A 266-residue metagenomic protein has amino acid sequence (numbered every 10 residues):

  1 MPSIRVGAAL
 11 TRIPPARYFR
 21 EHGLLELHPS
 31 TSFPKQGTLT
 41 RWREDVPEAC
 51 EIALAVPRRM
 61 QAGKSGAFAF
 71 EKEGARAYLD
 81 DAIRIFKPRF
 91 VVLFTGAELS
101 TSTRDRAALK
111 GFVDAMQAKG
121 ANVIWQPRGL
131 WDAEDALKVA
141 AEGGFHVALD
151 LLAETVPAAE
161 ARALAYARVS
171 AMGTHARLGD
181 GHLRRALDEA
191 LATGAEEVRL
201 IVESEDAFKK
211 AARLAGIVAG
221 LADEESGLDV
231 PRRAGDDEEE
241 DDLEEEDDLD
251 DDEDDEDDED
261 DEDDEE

Functional and structural regions predicted by a protein language model:
M1-E253, E259-E266: Residues lining hydrophobic/aromatic ligand-binding pockets adjacent to catalytic sites
